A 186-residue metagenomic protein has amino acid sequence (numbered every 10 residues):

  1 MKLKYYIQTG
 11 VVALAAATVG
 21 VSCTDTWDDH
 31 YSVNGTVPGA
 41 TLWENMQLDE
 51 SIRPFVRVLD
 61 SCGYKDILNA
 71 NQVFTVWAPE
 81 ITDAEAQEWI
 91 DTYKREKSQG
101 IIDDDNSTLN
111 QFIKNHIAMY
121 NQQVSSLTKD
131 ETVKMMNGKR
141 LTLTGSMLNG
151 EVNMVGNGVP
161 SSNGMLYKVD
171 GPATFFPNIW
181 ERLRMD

Functional and structural regions predicted by a protein language model:
M1-I7: Positively charged n-region of N-terminal signal peptides that target proteins for export
L3, A13, A17-L48: Bacterial Sec-dependent N-terminal signal peptides
V33-T41, T82-D83, Q87-R95, F175-I179: Acidic/histidine-rich, surface-exposed loop or edge segments in extracytoplasmic proteins
T41, E50, P54-R57, G63 (+4 more regions): Extracytoplasmic/secreted proteins, especially bacterial periplasmic and envelope-associated proteins
T41-Q47, P177-D186: Disulfide-bonded cysteine-rich modules in secreted/extracellular proteins, activating on the conserved Cys frameworks
T41-Q87: Post-signal-peptide N-terminal segment of Sec-exported extracytoplasmic proteins
W77-A86, P160-F175: FKBP-type peptidyl-prolyl cis-trans isomerase
D91-V155: Aromatic/histidine-rich interaction motifs
